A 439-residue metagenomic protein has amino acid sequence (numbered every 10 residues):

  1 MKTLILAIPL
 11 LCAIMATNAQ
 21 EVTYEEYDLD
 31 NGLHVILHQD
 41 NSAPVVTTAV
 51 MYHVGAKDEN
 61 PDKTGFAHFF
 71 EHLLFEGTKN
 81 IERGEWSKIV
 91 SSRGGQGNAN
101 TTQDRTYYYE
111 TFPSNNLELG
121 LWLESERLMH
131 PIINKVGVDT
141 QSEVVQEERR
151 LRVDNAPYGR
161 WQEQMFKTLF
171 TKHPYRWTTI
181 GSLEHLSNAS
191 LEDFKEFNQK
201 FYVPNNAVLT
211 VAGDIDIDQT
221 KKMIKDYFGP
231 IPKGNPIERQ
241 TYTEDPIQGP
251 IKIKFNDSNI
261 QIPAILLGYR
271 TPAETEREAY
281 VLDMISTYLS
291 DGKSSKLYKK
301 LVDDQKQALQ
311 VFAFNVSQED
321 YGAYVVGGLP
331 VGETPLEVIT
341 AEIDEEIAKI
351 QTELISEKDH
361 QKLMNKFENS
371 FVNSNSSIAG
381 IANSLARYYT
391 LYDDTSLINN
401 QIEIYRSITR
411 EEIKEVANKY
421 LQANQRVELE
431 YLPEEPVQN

Functional and structural regions predicted by a protein language model:
I5-I14: Bacterial N-terminal signal peptides
M15-A19: Sec/Tat signal peptide C-region and signal peptidase I cleavage site
E21-D40: Short N-terminal segments immediately surrounding and downstream of signal-peptide cleavage
H38, A43-E59, G65-F69, R83-L128 (+5 more regions): M16 family metallopeptidases and their MPP-like homologs
T64-T78: Active-site SXXK
E76-G77, L128-V136, I355: Short, polar/flexible loop-turn hinges at active-site or ligand-entry regions and domain interfaces
T171, T179, P204, V208-A273 (+2 more regions): An aromatic/glycine/proline-enriched structural segment found at the starts of mature extracellular/organellar domains
